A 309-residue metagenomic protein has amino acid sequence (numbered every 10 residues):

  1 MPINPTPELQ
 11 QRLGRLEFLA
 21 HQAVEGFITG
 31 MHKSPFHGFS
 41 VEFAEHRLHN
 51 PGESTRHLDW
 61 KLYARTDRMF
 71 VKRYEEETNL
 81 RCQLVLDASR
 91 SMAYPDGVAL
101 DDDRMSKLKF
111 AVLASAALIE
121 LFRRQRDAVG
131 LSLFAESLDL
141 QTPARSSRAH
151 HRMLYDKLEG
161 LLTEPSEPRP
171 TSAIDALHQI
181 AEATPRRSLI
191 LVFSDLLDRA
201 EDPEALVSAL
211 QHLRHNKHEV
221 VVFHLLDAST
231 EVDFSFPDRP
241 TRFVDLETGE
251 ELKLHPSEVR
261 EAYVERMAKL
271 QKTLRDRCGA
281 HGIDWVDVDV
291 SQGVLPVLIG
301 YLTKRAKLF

Functional and structural regions predicted by a protein language model:
M1-P35, L48-E53, L62, V71-A116 (+1 more regions): Exposed, interaction-prone extracellular/peripheral surfaces
F36-S40: A positional/architectural concept
E45: Acidic, metal-associated active-site segment
R56-T66: N-terminal low-complexity, intrinsically disordered segments
